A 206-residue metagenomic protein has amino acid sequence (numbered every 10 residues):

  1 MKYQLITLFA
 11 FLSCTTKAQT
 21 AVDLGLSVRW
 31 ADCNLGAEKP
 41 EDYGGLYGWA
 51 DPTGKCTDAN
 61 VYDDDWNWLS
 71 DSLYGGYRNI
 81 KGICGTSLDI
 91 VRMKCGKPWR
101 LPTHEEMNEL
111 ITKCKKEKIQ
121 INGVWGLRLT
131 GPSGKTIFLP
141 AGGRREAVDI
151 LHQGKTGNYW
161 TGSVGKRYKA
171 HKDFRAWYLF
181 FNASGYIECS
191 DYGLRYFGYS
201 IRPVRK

Functional and structural regions predicted by a protein language model:
M1-Q19: Bacterial Sec-dependent N-terminal signal peptides
V22-K206: C-terminal, surface-exposed recognition/capping segments
